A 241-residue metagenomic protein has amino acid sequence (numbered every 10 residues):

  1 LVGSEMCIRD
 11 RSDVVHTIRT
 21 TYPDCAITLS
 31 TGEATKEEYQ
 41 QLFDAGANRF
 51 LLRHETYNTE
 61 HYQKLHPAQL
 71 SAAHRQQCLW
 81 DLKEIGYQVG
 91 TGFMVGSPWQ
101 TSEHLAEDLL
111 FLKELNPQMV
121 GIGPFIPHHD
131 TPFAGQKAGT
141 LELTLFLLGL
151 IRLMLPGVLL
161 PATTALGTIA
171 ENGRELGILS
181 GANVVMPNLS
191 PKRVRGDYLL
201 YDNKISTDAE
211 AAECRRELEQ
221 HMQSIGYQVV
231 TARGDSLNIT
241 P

Functional and structural regions predicted by a protein language model:
L1-I8: Short, small-residue-biased leader/transition segments that mark boundaries at the very start of proteins
V2, A45-G46, S180-G181: Short, structured coil segments at secondary-structure junctions
S4, M94-G96, T163-A165: Short strand-loop junctions, especially beta-strand C-caps/beta-turns that link beta-sheets to coils or alpha-helices
R9-V158, N172-L176: Conserved AdoMet/S-adenosylmethionine-binding subsite of the radical SAM
T21, K113-P241: Auxiliary Fe-S-binding modules of radical SAM enzymes
